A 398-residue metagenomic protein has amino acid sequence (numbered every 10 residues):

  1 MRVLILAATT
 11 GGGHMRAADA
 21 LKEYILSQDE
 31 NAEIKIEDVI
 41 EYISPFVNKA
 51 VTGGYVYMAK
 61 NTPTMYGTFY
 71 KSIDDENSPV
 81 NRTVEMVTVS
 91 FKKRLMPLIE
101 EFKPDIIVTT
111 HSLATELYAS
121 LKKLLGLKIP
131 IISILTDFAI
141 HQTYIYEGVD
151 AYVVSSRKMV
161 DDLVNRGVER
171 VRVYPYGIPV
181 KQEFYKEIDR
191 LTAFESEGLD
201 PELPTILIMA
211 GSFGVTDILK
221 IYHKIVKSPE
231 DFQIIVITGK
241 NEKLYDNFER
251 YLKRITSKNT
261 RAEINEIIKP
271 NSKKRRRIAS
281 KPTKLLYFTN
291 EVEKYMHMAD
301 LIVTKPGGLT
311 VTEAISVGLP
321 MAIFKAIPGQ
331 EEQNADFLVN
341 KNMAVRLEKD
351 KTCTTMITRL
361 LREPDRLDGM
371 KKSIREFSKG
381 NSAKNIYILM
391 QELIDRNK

Functional and structural regions predicted by a protein language model:
A20, Y24-M96: Conserved N-terminal ligand/cofactor-binding loop architecture of enzyme catalytic domains
T68-G167, R172-P175: Active-site and donor-binding regions of nucleotide-sugar-utilizing enzymes
D150-F213, K240-N241: A nucleotide-sugar donor-handling region in carbohydrate enzymes
I188, D200-M298: Donor-nucleotide binding loops and adjacent catalytic segments primarily of GT-B fold Leloir glycosyltransferases
K294-Q333: A donor-sugar binding/catalytic signature common to diverse glycosyltransferases and related nucleotide-sugar
N340-D365: C-terminal "capping" alpha-helix adjacent to the active site of nucleotide-linked donor transferases in cell-envelope
R366-G380: A short, well-ordered alpha-helix in the C-terminal region of glycosyltransferases
G380-K398: C-terminal alpha-helical cap of glycosyltransferases
